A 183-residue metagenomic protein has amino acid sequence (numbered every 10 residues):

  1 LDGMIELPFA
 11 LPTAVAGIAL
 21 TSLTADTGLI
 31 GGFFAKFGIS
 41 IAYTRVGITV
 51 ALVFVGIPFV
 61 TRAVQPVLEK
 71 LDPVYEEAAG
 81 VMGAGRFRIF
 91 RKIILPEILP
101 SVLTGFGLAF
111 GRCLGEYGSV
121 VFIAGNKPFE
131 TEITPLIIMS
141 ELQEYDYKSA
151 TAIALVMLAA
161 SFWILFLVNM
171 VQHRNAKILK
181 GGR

Functional and structural regions predicted by a protein language model:
L1-E69, I93-G118, F122, E141 (+1 more regions): Membrane-water interface segments at the C-terminal ends of transmembrane alpha-helices in multi-pass inner-membrane
L7, V74-M82, A150: Short hydrophobic faces within alpha-helices
Q65-E77, G85-R86: Membrane-helix/interface signature in polytopic inner-membrane proteins
M82-G83, P96: Glycine/proline-centered hinge or cleavage motifs at structural transition points of membrane proteins
G118-E130, R183: Short membrane-interfacial helix/loop motifs at transmembrane-helix boundaries
P128-E141: Short hydrophobic, aromatic-rich alpha-helical segments embedded in or entering the lipid bilayer of multi-pass
Y145-D146: Short helix-adjacent coil turns
V171-R183: Short cytosolic juxtamembrane segments of multi-pass membrane proteins
